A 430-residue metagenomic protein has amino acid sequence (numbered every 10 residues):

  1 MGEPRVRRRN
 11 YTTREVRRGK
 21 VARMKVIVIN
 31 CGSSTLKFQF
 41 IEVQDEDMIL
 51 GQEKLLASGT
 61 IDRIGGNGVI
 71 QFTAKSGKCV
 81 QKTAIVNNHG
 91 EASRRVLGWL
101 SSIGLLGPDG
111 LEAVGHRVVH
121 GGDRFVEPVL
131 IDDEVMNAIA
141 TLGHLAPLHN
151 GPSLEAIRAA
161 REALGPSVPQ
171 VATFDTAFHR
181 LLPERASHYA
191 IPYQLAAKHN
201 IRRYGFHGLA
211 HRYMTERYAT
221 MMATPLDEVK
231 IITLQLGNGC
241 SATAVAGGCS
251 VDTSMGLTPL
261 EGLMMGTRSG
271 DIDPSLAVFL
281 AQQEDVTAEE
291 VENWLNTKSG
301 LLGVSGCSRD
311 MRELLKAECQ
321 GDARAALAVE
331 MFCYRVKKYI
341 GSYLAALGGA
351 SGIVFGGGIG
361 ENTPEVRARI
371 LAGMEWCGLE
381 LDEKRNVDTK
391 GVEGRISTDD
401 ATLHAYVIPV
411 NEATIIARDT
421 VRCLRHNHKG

Functional and structural regions predicted by a protein language model:
A22-I27: Extreme N-terminal starter segment of soluble prokaryotic enzymes
C31-G32, H116-H120, L236, A350-N362: Glycine-rich beta-strand-to-loop/alpha-helix junction loops that act as flexible
T35-V86: Short glycine-rich, Thr/Ser-proximal phosphate-binding strand/loop in the N-terminal lobe of ATP-dependent enzymes
G98-E112, Y218-P225, I340-S351: Phosphate/pyrophosphate-binding loops at sites that engage ATP/ADP/AMP, CoA/4′-phosphopantetheine, polyphosphate
L100-H149, P169-V171, A177-A186: Short beta-strand-loop/turn "lid" adjacent to the catalytic site in phosphate-handling enzymes
F178-Q283: Glycine-rich phosphate-binding loop of actin/hexokinase-like ATP-binding domains
N293, G300-V304, M311-A346: Adenine-nucleotide phosphate-binding core of ATP-dependent small-molecule kinases
A326, E330-A346, A350, G360-K429: Internal helix-turn-beta structural module
